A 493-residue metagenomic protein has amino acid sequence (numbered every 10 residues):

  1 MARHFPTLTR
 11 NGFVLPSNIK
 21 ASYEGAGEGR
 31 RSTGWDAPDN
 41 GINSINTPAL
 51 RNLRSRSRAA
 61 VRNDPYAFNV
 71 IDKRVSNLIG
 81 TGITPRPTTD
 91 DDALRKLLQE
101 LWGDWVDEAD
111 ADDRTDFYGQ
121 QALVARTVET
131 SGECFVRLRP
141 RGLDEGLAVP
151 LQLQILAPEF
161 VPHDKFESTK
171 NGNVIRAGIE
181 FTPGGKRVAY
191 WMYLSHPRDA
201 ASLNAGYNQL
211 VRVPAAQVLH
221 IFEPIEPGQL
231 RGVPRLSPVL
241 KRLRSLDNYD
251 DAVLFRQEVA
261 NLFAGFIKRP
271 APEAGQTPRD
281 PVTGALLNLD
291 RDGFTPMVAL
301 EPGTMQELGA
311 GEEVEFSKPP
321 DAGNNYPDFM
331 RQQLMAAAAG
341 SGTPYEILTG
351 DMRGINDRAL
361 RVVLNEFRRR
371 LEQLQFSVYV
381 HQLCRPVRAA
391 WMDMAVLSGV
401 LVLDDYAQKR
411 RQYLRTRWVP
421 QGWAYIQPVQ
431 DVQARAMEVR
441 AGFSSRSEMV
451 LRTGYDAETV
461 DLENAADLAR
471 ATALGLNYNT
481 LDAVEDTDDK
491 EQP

Functional and structural regions predicted by a protein language model:
M1-P87: N-terminal-proximal low-complexity accessory segments that begin disordered and transition into the first
A2-L8, Q332, D351, R361 (+1 more regions): C-terminal anchoring/interaction modules
H4-G34, A201-A205, P278-L289, A483-P493: Intrinsically disordered, low-complexity linkers and terminal tails enriched in Pro/Gly and often acidic or mixed-charge
L53-R86, Q120-V128, L236-R256, Y379 (+2 more regions): Short, Φ-rich (hydrophobic/aromatic) sequence segments
P65-P224, E438: Structured, mid-chain assembly/scaffold modules that mediate subunit interfaces within large macromolecular complexes
T115-R139, A322-I426: C-terminal amphipathic alpha-helical
G185, A337, M449: Acidic/polar, glycine-anchored loop/turn motif associated with catalytic or activation segments that engage anionic
V218-V363, Y406: Extended, charged amphipathic alpha-helical segments
